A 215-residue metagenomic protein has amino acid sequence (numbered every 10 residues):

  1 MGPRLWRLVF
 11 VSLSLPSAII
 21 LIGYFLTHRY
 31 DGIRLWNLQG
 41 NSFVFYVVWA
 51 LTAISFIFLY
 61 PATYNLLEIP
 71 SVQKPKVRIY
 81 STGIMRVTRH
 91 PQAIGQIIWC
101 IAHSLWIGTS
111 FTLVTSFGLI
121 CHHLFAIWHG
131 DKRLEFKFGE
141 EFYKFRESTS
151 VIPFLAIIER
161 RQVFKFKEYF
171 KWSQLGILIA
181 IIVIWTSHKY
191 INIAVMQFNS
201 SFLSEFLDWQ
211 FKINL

Functional and structural regions predicted by a protein language model:
M1-M85, I94-L215: Membrane-anchoring alpha-helices and their flanking helix-loop junctions
